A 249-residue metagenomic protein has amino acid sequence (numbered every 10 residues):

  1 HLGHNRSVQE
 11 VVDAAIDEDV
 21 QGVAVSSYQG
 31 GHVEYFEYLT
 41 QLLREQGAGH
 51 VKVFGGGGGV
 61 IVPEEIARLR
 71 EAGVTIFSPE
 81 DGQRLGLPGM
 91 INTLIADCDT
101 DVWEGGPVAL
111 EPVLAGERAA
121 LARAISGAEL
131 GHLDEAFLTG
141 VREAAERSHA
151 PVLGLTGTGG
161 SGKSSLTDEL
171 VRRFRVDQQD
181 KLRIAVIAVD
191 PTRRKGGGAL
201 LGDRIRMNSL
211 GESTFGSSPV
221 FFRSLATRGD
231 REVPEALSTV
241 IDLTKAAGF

Functional and structural regions predicted by a protein language model:
H1-M90: Cofactor-cradling patches in redox/metallo enzymes
A14, E18, L42, Q46 (+6 more regions): Change "in soluble alpha/beta enzymes" to "in soluble alpha/beta proteins
Y38-L39, R68, G89-T93, L170 (+2 more regions): Alpha-helical scaffold elements adjacent to nucleotide-binding pockets in ATP/GTP-utilizing enzyme cores
L87-P151: Extreme N-terminal, non-catalytic leader segments that precede Walker-type/kinase nucleotide-binding cores
E129-A150, S161, L170-F249: Nucleotide-state-sensitive switch-loop elements of NTP-binding domains
L153-L155: Hydrophobic anchor at the beta1->P-loop junction of P-loop NTPases
L166: Hydrophobic positions on the alpha1 helix immediately C-terminal to the Walker A/P-loop
